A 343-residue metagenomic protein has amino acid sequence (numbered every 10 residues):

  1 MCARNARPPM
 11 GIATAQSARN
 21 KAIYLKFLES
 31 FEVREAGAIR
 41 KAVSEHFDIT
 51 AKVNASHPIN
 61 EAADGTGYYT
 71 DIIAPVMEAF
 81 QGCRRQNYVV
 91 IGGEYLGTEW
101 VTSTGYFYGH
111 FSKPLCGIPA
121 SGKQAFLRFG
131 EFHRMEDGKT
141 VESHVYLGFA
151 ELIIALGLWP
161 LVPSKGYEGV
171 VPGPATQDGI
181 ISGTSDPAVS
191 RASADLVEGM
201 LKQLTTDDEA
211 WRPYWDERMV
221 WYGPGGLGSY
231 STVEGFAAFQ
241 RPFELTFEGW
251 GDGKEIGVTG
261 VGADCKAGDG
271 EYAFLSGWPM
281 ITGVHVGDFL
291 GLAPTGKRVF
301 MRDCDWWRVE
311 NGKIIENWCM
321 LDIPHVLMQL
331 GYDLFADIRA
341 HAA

Functional and structural regions predicted by a protein language model:
C2-A343: C-terminal and inter-domain tail/linker signature
